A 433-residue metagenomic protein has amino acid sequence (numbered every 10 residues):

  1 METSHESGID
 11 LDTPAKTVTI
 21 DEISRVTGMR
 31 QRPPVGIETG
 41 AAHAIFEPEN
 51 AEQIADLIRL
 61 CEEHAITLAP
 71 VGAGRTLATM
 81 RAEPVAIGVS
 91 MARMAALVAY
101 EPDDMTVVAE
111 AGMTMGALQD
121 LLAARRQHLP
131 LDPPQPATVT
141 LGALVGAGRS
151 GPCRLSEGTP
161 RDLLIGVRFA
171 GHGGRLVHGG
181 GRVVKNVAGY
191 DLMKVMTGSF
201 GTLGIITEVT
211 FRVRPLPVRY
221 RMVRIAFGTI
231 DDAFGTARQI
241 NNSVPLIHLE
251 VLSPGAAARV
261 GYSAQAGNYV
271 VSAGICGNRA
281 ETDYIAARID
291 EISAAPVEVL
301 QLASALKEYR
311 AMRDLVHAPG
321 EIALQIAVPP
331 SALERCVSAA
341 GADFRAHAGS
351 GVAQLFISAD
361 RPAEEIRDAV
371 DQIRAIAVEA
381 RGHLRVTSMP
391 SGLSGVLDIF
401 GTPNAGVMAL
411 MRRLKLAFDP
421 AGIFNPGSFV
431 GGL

Functional and structural regions predicted by a protein language model:
M1-I66, V71-M105, A303-H317, F344: N-terminal flexible segment immediately upstream of the FAD-binding catalytic core in FAD-dependent oxidoreductases
E2-E6, D10, E49, I66-T67 (+4 more regions): Conserved glycine-rich FAD pyrophosphate-binding loop
K16-I23, I230-G255, I326-A342, I366-A377: Short amphipathic alpha-helix segments
G36-L68, M91-Q135, R149-R182, V187 (+2 more regions): N-terminal glycine-rich flavin-associated loop
A44, G267-C276, S350-A359: A generic structural motif
G72-R75, P134, P254, M389: Short, ordered loop/turn segments at secondary-structure junctions
G146, I165-G320: C-terminal substrate-binding/cap subdomain adjacent to the FAD-binding core in PCMH-type and related FAD-linked
